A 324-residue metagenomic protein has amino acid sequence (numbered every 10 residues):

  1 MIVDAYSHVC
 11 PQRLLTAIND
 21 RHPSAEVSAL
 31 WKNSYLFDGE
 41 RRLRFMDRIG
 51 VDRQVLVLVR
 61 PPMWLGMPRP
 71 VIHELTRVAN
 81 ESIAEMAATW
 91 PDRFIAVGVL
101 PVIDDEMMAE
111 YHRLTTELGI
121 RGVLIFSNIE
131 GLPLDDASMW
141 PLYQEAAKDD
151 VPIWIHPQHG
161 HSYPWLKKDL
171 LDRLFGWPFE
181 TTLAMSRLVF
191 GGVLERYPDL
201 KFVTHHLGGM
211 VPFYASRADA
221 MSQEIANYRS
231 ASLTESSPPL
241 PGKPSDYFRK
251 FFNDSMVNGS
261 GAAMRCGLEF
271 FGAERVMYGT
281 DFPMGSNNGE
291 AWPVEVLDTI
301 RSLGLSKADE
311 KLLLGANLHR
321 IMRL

Functional and structural regions predicted by a protein language model:
M1-A5, C10-R53, E81-A88, A109-R113 (+5 more regions): Mid-to-C-terminal alpha-helical segments outside catalytic/metal-binding sites
V9, V102-I103, P157-H161, P283-G285: Short glycine-enriched loops at secondary-structure junctions
R13-I18, M67, E110, W165-K168 (+3 more regions): Short aromatic-enriched loop/helix-cap "lid" or pocket-rim segments at secondary-structure transitions that line
E26-Y35, R41-M67, R93-V99, R121-I125: Divalent metal-dependent hydrolysis catalytic cores, especially in the metallo-beta-lactamase
K32, R69-T76, L132, F175 (+3 more regions): Flexible, glycine- and charge-enriched loops at secondary-structure boundaries
K32-E40, R77, E81, L132-Y143: Aromatic- and glycine-enriched glycan-recognition loops and surfaces that form the carbohydrate-binding subsites
R60-L75, E106, K167-L171: Surface-exposed, active-site-proximal loop segments in enzymatic domains
A87, E117-M277: Catalytic pocket-lining loop regions of alpha/beta-barrel enzymes, especially the amidohydrolase/enolase/GH5 lineages
